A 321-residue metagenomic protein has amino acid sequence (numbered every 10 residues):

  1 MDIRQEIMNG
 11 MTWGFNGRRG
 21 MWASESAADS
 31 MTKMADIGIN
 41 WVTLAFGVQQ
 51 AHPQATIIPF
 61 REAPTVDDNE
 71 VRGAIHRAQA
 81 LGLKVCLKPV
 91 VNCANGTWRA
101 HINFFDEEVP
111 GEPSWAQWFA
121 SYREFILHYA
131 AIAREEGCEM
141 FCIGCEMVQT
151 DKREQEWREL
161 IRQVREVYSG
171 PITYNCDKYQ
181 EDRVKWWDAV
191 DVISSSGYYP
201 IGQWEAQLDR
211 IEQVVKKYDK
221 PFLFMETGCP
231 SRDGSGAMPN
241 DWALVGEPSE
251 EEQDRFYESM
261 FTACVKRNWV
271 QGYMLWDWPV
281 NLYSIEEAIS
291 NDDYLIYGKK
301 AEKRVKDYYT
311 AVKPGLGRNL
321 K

Functional and structural regions predicted by a protein language model:
M1-M34: Boundary/entry segment of secreted carbohydrate-active catalytic domains
D2-Q5, R255, R267-K321: Aromatic-rich peripheral "rim/lid" segments of glycoside hydrolase catalytic domains that contact and position glycan
M8-T12, N40-T43, K84-C86, E139-C142 (+4 more regions): Structural preference for beta-strand elements that scaffold enzyme active sites
G14-M21, A55-D68, E108-S121, G144-D151 (+2 more regions): The substrate-binding groove and active-site-proximal loops of carbohydrate-active enzymes, especially glycoside
A23, W98-R99, K152-I161, C176-V192: Distinct, well-ordered alpha-helical segments
N40-T56, E70-T150, P279-N281: Substrate-binding cleft and catalytic face of glycoside hydrolase catalytic domains, especially the flexible beta-alpha
D67-D68, G73, L81, K88 (+6 more regions): Glycoside hydrolase catalytic-domain groove-lining segments
E124-F125, M140, Q149-N175: Active-site neighborhood of glycoside hydrolase catalytic domains
